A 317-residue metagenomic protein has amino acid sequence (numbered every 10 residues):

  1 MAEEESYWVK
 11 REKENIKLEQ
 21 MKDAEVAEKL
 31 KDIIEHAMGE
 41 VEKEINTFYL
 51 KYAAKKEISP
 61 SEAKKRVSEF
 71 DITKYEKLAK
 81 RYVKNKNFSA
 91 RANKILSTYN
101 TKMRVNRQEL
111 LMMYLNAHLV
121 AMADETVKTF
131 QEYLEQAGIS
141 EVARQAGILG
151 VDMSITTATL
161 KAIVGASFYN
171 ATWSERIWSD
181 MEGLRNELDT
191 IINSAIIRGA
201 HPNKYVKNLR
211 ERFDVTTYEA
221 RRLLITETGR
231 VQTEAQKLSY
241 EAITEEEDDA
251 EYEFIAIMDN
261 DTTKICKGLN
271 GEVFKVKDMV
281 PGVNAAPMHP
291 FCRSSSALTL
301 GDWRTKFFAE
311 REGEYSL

Functional and structural regions predicted by a protein language model:
M1-K128, R212, I225-L317: Activation/maturation switch segments at domain boundaries
L96-R210: Structured, charged N-terminal subsegments at the starts of enzyme catalytic cores and at intra-chain domain/subunit
A166-G268: Long, positively charged binding patches that form subdomain-scale interaction surfaces for polyanionic ligands
